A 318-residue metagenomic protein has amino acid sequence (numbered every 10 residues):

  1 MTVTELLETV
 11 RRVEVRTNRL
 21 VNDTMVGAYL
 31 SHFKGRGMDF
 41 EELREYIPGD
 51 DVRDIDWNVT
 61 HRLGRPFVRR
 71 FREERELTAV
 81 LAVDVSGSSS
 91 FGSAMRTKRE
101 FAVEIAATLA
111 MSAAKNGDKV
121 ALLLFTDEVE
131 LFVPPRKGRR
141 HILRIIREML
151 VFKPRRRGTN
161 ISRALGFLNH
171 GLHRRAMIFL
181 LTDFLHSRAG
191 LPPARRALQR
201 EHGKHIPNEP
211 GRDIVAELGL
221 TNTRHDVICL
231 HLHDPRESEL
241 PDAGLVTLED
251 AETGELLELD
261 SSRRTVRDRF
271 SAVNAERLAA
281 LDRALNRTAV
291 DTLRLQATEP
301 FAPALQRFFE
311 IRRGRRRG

Functional and structural regions predicted by a protein language model:
M1-H32, M38, E42, H170-R174 (+1 more regions): Von Willebrand factor type A / integrin I
M1-R139, M177-T182, S187-P192, R236-S238 (+1 more regions): An amphipathic, basic-hydrophobic helix/alpha-beta surface used to engage anionic, phosphate-rich ligands or surfaces
H61-R65, I161-S162, E209: Short gly/ser/thr-rich secondary-structure transition/capping motifs
R65-V68, A164-F167, I214-A216: A generic local structural motif
V103, R157-I161, G211, N274: A conditional alpha-helix N-cap/helix-loop micro-motif detector
I105, R163-F167, R277-A280: Well-ordered alpha-helical segments embedded in enzymatic catalytic cores
V133-E148, E310-I311: Short, electropositive alpha-helical surface patch
H141-A176, R188-L191, D234-P235: Von Willebrand factor
